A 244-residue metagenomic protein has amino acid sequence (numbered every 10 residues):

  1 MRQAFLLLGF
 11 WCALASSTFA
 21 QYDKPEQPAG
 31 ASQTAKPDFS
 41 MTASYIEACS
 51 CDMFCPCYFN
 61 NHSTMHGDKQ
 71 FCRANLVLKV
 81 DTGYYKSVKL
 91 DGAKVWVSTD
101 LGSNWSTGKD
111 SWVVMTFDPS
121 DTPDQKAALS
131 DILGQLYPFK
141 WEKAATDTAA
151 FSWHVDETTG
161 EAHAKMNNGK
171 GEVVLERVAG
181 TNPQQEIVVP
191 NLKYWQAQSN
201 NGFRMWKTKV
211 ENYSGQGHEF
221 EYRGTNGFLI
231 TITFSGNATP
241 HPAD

Functional and structural regions predicted by a protein language model:
M1-A4: Positively charged n-region of N-terminal signal peptides that target proteins for export
L6-S16: Bacterial N-terminal signal peptides
T18-Y22: Boundary at the C-terminal end of the N-terminal hydrophobic targeting segment
K24-M41: N-terminal low-complexity, Pro/Thr/Ser-rich intrinsically disordered segments that act as propeptides or flexible
K36-D244: Beta-strand-enriched cores of mature, soluble protein domains
